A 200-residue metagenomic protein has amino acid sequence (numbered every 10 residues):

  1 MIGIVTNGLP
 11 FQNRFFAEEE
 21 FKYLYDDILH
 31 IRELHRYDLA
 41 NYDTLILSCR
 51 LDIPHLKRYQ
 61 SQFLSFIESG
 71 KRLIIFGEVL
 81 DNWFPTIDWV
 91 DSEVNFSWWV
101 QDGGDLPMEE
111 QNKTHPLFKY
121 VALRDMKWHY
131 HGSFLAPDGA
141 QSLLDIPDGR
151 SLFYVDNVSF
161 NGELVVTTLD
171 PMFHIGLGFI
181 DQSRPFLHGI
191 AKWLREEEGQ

Functional and structural regions predicted by a protein language model:
M1-T44, G189-Q200: Aromatic-Pro/Gly-enriched surface loop or interdomain linker that acts as a lid/target-recognition segment
I4-P10, I31-R32, L47-L51, F76-V79 (+1 more regions): Structural motif
N13-E19, G104-F179, S183, E198: Catalytic beta-strand/loop cores that center a nucleophilic Ser/Cys/Thr and support acyl-enzyme chemistry
F16-E18, Q60-I67, G132, L187 (+1 more regions): Short amphipathic alpha-helical segments and helix-helix/interface helices
K22-D27, C49-I53, S142-D145: Short, flexible loop segments at the rims of nucleotide/cofactor-binding pockets, characterized by
L29-L34, R58, G149-L152: Alpha-helical scaffolding within the catalytic cores of extracellular/periplasmic polymer-degrading hydrolases
N41-T44, G70, A140: Short, well-ordered alpha-helix to beta-strand connector turns
P54-D125: A glycine-rich, often tryptophan-bearing local segment used as a flexible ligand/cofactor-contacting loop or short
